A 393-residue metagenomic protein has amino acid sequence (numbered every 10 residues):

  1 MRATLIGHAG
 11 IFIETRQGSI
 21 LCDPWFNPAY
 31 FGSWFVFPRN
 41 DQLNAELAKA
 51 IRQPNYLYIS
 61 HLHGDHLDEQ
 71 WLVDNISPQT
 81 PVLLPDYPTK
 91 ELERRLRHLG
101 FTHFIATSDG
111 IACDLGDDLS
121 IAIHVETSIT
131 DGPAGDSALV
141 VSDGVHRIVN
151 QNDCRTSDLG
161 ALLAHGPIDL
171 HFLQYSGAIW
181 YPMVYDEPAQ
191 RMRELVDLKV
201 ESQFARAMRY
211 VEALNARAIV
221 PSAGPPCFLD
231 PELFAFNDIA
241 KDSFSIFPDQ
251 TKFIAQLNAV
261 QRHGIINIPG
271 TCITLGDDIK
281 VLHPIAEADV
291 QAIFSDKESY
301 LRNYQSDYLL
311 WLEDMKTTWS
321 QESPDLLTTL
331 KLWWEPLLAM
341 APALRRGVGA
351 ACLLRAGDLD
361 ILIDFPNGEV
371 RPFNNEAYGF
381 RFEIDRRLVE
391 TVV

Functional and structural regions predicted by a protein language model:
L5-R16, C113-D169: Catalytic core of the metallo-beta-lactamase
Q17-L62, E69-D74, D131, T156-P167 (+1 more regions): Pre-active-site segment of Zn-dependent metallo-hydrolases
L21-D23, Q53-D65, L83-D86, V149-C154 (+5 more regions): Active-site neighborhood of phospho(di)ester-bond hydrolases with catalytic His/Asp-centered motifs
W25-A29, W34-F35, H124-G144, C154 (+2 more regions): Active-site-proximal loop/helix segment associated with metal-binding centers of metalloenzymes
Q42-A112, L388: Active-site HxH/HxHxD metal-binding segment of metal-dependent hydrolases
P85-H146, P248, A255, I266-I268: Metallo-beta-lactamase
L159-V260: Cap/insert and terminal regions of metallo-dependent hydrolase folds
I266, I273-V393: Feature captures hydrophobic
